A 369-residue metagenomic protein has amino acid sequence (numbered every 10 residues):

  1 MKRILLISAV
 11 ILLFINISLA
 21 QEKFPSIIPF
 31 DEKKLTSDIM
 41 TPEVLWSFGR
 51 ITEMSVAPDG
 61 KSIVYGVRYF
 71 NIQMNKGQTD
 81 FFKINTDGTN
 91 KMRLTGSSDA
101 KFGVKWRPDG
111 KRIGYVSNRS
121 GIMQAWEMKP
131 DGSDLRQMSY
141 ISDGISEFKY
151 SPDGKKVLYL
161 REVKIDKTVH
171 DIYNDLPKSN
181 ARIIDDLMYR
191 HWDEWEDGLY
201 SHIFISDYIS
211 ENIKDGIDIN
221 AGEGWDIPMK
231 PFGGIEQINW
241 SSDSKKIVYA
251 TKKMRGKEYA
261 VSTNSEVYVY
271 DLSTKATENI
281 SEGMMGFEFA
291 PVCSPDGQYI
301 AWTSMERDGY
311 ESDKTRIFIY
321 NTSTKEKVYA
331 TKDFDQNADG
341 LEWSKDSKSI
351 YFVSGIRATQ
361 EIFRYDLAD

Functional and structural regions predicted by a protein language model:
M1-P25: Bacterial Sec-dependent N-terminal signal peptides
E22-I39, N75, S201, S206-Y208 (+1 more regions): Blade/loop signatures of beta-propeller domains
F24, F48, V67-D80, T95-F102 (+9 more regions): A flexible loop/linker signature enriched in serine peptidases of the S9 family
P29-R68: Mature N-terminal segment immediately following signal peptide/propeptide cleavage in secreted/periplasmic
P58-D59, P108-D109, P152-D153, S242-D243 (+2 more regions): Residue-level detector of Asp-centered blade-edge/turn motifs that repeat once per structural unit in beta-propeller
G60-I63, G110-G114, V157, I247 (+2 more regions): Hydrophobic beta-strand positions that form the internal "hydrophobic ladder" of WD40/Gbeta-like beta-propeller blades
N85-T89, K129-S133, Y208-E211, D271-K275 (+2 more regions): Short loop/turn segments that connect beta-strands within beta-propeller blades
